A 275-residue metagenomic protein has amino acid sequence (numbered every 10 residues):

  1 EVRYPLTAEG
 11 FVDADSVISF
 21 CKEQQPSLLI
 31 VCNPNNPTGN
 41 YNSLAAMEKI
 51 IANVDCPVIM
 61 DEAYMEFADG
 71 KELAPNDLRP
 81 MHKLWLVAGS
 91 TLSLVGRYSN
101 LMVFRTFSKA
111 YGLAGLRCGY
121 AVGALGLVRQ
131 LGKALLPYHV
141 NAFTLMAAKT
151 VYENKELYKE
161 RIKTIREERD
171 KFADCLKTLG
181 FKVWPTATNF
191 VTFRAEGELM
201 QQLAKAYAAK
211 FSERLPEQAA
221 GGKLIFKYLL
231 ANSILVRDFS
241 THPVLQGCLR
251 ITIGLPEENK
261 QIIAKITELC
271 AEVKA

Functional and structural regions predicted by a protein language model:
E1-E9: PLP-dependent aspartate aminotransferase-fold enzymes
R3, M60, V140, P185 (+1 more regions): Hydrophobic residues in well-ordered beta-strands that form the structural core
F11-Q24, P37-V58, E62-S108: Active-site pre-lysine segment of PLP-dependent enzymes
L28-C32, I59, Y120-V122: Structural motif
N100-K177, F181-W184: PLP-dependent aminotransferase class I/II
G123, T192-L199, N232-T267: Conserved PLP-binding active-site segment of the aspartate aminotransferase-like
I165-R166, D170, L176-L215, A219-N232 (+1 more regions): Conserved PLP-binding catalytic core of the aspartate aminotransferase-like
